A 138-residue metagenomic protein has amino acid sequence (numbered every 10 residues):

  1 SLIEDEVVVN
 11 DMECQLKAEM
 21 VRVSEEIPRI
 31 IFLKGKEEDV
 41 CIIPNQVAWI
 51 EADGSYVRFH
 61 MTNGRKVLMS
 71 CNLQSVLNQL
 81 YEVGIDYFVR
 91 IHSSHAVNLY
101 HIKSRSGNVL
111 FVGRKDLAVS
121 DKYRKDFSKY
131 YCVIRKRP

Functional and structural regions predicted by a protein language model:
D5, V9-V112: Conserved binding/recognition cores within well-folded domains
V76, D126-F127: DNA major-groove recognition helices of helix-turn-helix
V83-Y87, D126, I134: Acidic/histidine-enriched, beta-strand-rich ligand/metal-binding domains
C132-P138: Short, charged, intrinsically disordered terminal tails
